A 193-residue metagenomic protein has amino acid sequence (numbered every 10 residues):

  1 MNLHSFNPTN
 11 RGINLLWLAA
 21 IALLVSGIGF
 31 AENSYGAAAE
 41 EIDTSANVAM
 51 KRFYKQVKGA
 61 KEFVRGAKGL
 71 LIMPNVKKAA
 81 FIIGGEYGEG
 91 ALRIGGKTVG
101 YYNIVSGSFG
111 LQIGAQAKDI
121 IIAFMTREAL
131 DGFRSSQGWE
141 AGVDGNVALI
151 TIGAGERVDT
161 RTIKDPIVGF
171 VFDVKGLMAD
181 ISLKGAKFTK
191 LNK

Functional and structural regions predicted by a protein language model:
M1-R11: N-terminal secretory signal peptides that target proteins for export/translocation
P8, L16, A20, I150-I152 (+1 more regions): A ubiquitous, low-specificity "background" feature that marks scattered single residues across proteins without
T9, I13-N14, Y35: Intrinsic-disorder-associated interaction segments
L15-G29: Bacterial N-terminal signal peptides
S34-K193: Small-residue-enriched, tightly packed secondary-structure blocks
